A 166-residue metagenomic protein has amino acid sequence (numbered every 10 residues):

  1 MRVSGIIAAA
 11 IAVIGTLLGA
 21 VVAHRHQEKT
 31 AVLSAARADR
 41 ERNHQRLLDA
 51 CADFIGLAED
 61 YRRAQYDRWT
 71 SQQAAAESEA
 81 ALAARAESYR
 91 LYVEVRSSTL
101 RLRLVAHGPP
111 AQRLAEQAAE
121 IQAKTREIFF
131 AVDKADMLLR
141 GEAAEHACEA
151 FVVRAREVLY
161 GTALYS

Functional and structural regions predicted by a protein language model:
M1-V13: Feature marks short, highly hydrophobic, charge-poor N-terminal signal-anchor/signal peptide-like helices that anchor
L18-S166: Conserved non-transmembrane functional hotspots
